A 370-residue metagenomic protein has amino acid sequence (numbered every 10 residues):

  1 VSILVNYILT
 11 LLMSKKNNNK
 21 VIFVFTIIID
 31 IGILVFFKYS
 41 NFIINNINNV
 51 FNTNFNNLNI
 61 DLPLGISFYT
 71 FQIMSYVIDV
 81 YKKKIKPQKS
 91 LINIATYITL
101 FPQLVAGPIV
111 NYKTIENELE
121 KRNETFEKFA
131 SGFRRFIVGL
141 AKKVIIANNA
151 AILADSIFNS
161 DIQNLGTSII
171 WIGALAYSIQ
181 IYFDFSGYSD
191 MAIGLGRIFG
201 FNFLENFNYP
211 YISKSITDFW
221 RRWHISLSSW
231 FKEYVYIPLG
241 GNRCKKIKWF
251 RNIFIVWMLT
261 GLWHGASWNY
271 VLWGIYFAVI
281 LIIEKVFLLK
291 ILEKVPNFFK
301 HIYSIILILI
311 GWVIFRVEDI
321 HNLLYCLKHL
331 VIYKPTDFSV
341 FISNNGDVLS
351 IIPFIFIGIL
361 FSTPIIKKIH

Functional and structural regions predicted by a protein language model:
V1-I357, S362: Membrane-embedded transmembrane alpha-helical bundles that form the catalytic cores of multi-pass lipid-modifying
T363-H370: Membrane-interface capping segments at transmembrane-helix boundaries
